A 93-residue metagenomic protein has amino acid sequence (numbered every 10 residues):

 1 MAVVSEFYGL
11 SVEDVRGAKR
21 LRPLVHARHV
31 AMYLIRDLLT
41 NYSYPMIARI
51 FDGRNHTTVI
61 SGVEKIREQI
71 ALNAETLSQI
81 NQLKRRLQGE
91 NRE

Functional and structural regions predicted by a protein language model:
M1-A18: Basic, low-complexity segments
D14-E93: Terminal-proximal interaction/regulatory segments of ATP-powered molecular machines
